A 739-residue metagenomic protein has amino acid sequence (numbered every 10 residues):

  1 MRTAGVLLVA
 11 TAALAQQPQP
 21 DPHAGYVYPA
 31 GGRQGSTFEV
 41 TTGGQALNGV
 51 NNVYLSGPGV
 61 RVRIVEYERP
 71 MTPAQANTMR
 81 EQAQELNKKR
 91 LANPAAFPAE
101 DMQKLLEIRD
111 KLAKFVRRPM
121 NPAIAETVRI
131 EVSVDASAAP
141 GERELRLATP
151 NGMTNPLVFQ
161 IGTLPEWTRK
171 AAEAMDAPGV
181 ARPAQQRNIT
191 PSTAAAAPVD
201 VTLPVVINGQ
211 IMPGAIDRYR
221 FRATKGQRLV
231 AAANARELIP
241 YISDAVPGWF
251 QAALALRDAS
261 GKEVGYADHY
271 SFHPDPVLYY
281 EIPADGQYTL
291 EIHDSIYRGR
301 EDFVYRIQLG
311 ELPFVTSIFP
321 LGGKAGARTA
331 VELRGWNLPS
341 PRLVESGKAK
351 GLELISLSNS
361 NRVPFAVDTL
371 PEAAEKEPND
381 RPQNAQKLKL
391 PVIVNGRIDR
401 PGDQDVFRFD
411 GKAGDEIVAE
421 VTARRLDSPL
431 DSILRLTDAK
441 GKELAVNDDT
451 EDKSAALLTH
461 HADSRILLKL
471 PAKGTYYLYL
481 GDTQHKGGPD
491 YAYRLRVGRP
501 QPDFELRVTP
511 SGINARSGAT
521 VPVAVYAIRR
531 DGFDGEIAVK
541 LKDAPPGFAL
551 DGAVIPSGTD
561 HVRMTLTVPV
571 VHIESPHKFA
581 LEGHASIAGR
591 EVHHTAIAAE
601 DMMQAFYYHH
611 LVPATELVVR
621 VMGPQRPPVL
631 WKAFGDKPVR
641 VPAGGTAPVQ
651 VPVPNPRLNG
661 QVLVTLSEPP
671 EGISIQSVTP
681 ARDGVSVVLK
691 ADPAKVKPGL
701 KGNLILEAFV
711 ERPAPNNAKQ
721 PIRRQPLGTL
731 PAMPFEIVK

Functional and structural regions predicted by a protein language model:
M1-L7: Sec-dependent signal peptide recognition, specifically the positively charged N-region followed immediately by
Q16-I211, H293-G299, F303-V304, Q308-D399 (+8 more regions): Ser/Thr/Pro-rich low-complexity tracts
Q19-P22, Y26-R90, A99, D200-L352 (+7 more regions): Acidic, Ser/Thr/Pro-rich low-complexity intrinsically disordered segments
M120-I124, Y270-F272, I282, L458-H460 (+6 more regions): Short proline/glycine- and polar residue-rich coil/turn motifs
I130-A138, E332, R342-G347, A524-I528 (+5 more regions): Extracellular/luminal low-complexity segments enriched in Ser/Thr/Pro
R530, V554-S557, H572, V612-T615 (+3 more regions): C-terminal segments of large proteins
